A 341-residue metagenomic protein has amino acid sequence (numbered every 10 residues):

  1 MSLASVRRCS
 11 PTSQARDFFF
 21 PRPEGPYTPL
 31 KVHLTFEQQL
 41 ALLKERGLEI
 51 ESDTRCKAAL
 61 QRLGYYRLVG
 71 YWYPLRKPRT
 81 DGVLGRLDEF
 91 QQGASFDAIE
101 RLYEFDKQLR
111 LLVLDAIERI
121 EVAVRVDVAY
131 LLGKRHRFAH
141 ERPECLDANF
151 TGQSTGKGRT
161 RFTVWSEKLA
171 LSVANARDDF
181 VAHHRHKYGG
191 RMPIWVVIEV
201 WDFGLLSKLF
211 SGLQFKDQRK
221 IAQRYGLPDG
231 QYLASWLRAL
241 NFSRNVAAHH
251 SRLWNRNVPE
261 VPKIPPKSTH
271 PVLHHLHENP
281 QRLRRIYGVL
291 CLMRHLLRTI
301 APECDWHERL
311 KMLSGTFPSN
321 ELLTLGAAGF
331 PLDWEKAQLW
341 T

Functional and structural regions predicted by a protein language model:
L3-T341: Long, contiguous internal "core" modules enriched in hydrophobic/ aromatic residues
